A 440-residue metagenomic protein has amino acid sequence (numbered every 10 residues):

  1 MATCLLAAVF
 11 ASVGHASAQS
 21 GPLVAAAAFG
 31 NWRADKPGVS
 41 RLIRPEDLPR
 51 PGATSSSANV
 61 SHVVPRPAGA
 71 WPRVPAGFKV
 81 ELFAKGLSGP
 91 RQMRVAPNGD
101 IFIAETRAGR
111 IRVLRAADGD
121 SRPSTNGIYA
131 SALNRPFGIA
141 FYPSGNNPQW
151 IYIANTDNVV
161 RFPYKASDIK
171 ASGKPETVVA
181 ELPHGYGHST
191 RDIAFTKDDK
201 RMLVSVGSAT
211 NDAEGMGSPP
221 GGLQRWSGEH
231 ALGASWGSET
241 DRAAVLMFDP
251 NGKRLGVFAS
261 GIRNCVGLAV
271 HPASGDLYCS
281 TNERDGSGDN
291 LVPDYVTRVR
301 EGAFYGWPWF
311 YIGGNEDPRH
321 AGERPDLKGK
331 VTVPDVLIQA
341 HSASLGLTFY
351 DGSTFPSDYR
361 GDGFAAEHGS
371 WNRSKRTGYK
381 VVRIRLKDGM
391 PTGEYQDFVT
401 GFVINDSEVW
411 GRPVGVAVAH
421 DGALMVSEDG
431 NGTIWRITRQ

Functional and structural regions predicted by a protein language model:
G21-P75, P148, V160, T190 (+5 more regions): Beta-propeller domain segments
W71-P72, N98-P123, S167: Beta-propeller domains
L82-L87, I128-N134, V178-G185, V257-G261 (+3 more regions): Surface loop/turn motifs at the tips and blade-to-blade linkers of beta-strand repeat domains
G86, P90-R91, R110-S144: Blade-loop segments of beta-propeller domains
I101-I103, Q149-I153, R201-V204, L277-C279 (+2 more regions): Hydrophobic beta-strand segments that make up the repeating blades of beta-propeller and related beta-repeat
S124-N126, A130, N134-Y142, Q149 (+4 more regions): Asp-box/WD-like beta-propeller blade repeats and closely related beta-sheet repeat scaffolds
